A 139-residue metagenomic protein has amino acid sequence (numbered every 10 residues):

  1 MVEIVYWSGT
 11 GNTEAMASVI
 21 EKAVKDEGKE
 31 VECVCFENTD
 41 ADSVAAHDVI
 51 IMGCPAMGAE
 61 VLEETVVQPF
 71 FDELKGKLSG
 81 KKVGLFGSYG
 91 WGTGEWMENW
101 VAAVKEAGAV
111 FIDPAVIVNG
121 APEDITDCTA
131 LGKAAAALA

Functional and structural regions predicted by a protein language model:
M1-E3: Extreme N-terminal starter segment of soluble prokaryotic enzymes
V5-W7, F86: Short hydrophobic segments within beta-strands
N12-A15, V19-F36, D42, A46-A139: FMN-binding flavodoxin-like domain, especially the glycine-rich phosphate-binding loop
